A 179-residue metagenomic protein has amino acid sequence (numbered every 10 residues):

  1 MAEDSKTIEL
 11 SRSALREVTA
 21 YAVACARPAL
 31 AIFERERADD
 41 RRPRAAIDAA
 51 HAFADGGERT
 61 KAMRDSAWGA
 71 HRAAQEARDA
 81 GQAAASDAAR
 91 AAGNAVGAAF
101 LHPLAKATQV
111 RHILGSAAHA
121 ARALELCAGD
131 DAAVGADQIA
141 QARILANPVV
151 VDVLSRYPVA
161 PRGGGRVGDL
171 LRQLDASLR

Functional and structural regions predicted by a protein language model:
A2-D131: Structured binding/interaction patches within domain cores
A2-E9, R41-A45, A118-R179: C-terminal auxiliary extensions adjacent to catalytic cores
